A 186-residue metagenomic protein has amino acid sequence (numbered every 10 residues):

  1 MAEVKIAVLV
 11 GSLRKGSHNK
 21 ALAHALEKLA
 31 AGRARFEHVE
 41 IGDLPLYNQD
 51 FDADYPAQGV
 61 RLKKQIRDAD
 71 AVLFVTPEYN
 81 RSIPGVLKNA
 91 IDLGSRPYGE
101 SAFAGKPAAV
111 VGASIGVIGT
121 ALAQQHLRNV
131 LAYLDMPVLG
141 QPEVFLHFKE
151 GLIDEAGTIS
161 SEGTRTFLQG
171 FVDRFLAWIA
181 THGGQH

Functional and structural regions predicted by a protein language model:
A2, A7, P137-H186: Glycine-rich phosphate/pyrophosphate-binding loop and the adjoining helix
A2-R33: N-terminal beta1-alpha1 ligand-phosphate binding loop
K15-H18, Y47, S82-I83, G119-T120: Secondary-structure boundary/capping motif
A31-E37, P137: A generic structural motif
I41-Q58: N-terminal beta-loop-helix "entrance" segment that forms/cooperates in small-molecule cofactor or anionic ligand
Y55-D135: Helix-loop-strand module that forms the ligand-binding subsite of alpha/beta enzymes
